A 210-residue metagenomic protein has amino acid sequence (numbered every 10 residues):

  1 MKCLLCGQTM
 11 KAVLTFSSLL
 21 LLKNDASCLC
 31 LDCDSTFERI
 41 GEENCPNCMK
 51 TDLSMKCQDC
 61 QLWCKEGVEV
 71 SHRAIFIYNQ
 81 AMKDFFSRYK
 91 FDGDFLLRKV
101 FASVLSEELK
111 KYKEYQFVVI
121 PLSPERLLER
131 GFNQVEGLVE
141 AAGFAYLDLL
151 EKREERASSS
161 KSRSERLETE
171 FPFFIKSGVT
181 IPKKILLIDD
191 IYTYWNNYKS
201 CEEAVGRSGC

Functional and structural regions predicted by a protein language model:
M1-C210: Glycine-rich phosphate/pyrophosphate-handling loop used in enzymes and phosphotransfer proteins
